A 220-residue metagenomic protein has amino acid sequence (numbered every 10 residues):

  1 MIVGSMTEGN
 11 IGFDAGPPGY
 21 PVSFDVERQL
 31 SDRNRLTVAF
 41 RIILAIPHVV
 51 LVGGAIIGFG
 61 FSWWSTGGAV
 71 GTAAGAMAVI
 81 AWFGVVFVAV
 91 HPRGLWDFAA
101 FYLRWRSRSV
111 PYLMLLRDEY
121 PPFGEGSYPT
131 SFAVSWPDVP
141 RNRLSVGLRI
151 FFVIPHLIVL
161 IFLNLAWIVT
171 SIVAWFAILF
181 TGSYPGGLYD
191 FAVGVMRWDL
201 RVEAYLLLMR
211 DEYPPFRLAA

Functional and structural regions predicted by a protein language model:
M1-A220: Membrane-proximal intrinsically disordered regions of secretory-pathway and membrane-system proteins
